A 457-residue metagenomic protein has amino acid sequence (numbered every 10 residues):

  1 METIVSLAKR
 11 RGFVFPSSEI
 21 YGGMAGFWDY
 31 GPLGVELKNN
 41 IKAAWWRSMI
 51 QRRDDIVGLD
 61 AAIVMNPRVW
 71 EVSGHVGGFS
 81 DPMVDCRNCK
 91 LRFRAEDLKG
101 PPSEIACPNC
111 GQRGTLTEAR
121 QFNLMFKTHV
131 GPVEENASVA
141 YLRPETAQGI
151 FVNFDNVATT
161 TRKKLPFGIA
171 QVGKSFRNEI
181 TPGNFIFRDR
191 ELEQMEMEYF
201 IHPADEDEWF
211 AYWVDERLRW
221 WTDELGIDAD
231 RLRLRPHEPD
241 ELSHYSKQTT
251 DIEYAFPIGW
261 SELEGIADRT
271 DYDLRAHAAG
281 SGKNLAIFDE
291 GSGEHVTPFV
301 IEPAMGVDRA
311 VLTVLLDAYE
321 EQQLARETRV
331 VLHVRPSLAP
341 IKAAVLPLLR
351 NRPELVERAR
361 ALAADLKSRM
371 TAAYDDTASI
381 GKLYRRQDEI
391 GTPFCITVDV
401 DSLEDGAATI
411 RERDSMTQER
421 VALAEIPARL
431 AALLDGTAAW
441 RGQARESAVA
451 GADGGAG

Functional and structural regions predicted by a protein language model:
M1-G457: NTP/phosphate- and nucleic-acid-binding module
